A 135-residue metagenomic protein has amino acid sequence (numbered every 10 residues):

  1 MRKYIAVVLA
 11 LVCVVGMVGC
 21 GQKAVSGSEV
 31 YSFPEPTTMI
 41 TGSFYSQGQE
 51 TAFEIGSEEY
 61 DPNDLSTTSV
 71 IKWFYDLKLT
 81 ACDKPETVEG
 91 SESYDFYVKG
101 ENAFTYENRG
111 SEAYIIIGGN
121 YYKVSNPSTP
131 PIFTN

Functional and structural regions predicted by a protein language model:
M1-Y4, L9: Positively charged n-region of N-terminal signal peptides that target proteins for export
L9-A10, Y114: Enrichment for repetitive, rod-forming helical segments
A10-V14, Y94: Hydrophobic alpha-helical membrane-embedded or membrane-associated segments
V15-G19: C-terminal motif of bacterial Sec signal peptides marking the signal peptidase cleavage site
C20-N135: Function-determining sites in protein domains
